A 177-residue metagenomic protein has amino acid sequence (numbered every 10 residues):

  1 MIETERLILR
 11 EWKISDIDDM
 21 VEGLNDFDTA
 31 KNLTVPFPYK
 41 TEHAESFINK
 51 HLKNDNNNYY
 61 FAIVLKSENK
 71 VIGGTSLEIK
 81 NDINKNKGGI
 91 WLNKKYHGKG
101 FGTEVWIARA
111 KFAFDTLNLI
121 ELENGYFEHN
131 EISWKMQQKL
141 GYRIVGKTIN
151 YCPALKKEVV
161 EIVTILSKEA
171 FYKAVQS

Functional and structural regions predicted by a protein language model:
M1-D28, V64-S177: Acyl-donor (CoA/ACP) binding surface of acyl/acetyltransferases
D28-K50: Conserved GNAT-fold acetyl-CoA-binding loop/helix
P36-F37, H51, I120, L140: Hydrophobic alpha-helical elements and their junctions with loops/disorder across both membrane and soluble proteins
H43, N49-L52, V160-I162, S167: Juxtamembrane helix-loop transition sites at the ends of transmembrane segments in multi-pass membrane proteins
N49-A62: A short helix-loop-beta-strand connector motif used in the catalytic cores of GNAT acetyltransferases and, in some
